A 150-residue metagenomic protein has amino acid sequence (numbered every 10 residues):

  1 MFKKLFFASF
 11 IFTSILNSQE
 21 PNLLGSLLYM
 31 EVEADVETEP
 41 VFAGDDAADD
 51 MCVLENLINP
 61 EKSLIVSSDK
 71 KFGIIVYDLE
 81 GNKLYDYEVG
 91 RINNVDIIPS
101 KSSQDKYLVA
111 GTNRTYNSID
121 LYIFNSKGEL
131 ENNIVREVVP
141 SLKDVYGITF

Functional and structural regions predicted by a protein language model:
S9-S18: Hydrophobic h-region of N-terminal signal peptides that target proteins for export in Gram-negative bacteria
Q19-V36: Blade/loop signatures of beta-propeller domains
A34-G44, N82-E88, N133-V139: A short beta-strand motif characteristic of beta-propeller blades
D35-F72, N93: Beta-strand-rich domains and repeat architectures in extracellular enzymes and scaffolds, especially beta-propellers
G44-L57, G90-K101, P140-F150: Beta-rich, blade/repeat-based domains predominating in secreted/periplasmic proteins but also intracellular
G73-I75, Y116-I119: Structural signal for beta-propeller blades
L79-N117: Blade-loop segments of beta-propeller domains
N117-F150: Asp-box/WD-like beta-propeller blade repeats and closely related beta-sheet repeat scaffolds
